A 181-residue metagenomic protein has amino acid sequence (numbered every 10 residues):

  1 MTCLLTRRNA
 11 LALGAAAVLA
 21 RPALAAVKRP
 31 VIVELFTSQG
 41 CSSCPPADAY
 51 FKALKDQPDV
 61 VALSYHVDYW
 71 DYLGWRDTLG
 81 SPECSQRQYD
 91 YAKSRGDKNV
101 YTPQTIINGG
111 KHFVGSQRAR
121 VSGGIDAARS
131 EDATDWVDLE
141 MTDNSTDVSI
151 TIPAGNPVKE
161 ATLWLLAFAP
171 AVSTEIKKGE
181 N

Functional and structural regions predicted by a protein language model:
T2-A15: N-terminal secretory signal peptides and thylakoid transit peptides that target proteins across membranes
A16, V60, E131-T134: A general structural signal for well-ordered secondary-structure junctions
A20-P22: N-terminal signal peptide c-region/cleavage motif recognized by signal peptidases
L24-R95, N99: Active-site-proximal cofactor/substrate-binding loop regions of enzyme domains
T78-K98, G110-N181: Short, conserved sequence motifs used for protein processing/export or organelle targeting and for catalysis
T102: Extracellular structured ligand-interaction cores
